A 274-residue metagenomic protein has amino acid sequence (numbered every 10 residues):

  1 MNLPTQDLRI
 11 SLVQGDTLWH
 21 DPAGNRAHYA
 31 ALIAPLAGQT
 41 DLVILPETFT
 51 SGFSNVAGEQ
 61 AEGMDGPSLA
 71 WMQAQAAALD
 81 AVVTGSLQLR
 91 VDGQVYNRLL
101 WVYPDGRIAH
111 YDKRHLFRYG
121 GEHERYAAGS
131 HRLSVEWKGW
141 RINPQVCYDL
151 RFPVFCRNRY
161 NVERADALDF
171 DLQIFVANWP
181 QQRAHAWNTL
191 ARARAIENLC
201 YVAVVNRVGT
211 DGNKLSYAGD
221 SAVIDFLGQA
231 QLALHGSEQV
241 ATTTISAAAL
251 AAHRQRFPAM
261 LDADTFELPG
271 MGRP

Functional and structural regions predicted by a protein language model:
D7-T17, D21, R98, R141-D149 (+1 more regions): Active-site-proximal beta-strand elements of phosphoester/diester hydrolases
D16-W19, F49-G52, A249: Feature marks short, surface-exposed loop/turn motifs that line or immediately flank catalytic pockets and channel
P22-A23, A30-H110, P180-R194, C200: Cys-nucleophile CN-hydrolase/nitrilase-fold catalytic domain and related Cys-dependent amidase chemistry that acts on
G24-I33, P153-R159: Short, acidic/polar
S51, L100, Y111-F117, A222 (+1 more regions): Short beta->alpha transition motifs characteristic of CBS
P67-V83, L150-V240: CN hydrolase (nitrilase-like) catalytic-core segments centered on the catalytic cysteine and neighboring Lys/Glu
R90-L168, A177, Q182-T189, A252-A259: Active-site catalytic loop in hydrolytic enzyme cores
S134, R207-P274: C-terminal beta-strand edge segments of enzyme domains
